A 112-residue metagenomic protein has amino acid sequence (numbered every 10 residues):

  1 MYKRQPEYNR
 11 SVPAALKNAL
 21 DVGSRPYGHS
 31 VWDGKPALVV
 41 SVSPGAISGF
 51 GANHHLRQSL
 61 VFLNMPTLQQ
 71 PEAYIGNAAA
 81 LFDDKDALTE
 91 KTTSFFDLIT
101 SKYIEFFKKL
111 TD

Functional and structural regions predicted by a protein language model:
K3-N64: Helix-loop-strand module that forms the ligand-binding subsite of alpha/beta enzymes
P66-D112: Glycine-rich phosphate/pyrophosphate-binding loop and the adjoining helix
